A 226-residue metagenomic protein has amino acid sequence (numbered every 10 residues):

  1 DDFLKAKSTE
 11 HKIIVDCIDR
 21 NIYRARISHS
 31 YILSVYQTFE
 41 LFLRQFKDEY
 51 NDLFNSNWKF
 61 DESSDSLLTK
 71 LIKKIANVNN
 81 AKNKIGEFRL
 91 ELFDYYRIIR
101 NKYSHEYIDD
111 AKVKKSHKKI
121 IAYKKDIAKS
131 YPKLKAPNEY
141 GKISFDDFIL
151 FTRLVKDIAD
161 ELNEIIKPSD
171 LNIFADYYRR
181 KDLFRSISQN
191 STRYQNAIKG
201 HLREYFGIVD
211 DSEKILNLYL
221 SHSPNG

Functional and structural regions predicted by a protein language model:
D1-H29: Charged alpha-helical initiation segments
K7, D61-S66, E204-I208: A broad, low-specificity signal for short, low-complexity segments enriched in glycine/proline and polar/charged
I22, R26, S30-F42, L154: Solvent-exposed aromatic/hydrophobic patches embedded in short alpha-helical segments
S28-Y31, F88, A197, D211: Alpha-helical protein-protein interaction elements
L33, Q37-F145, I149: Flexible secondary-structure boundary motifs
A128-G226: Polyanionic, low-complexity intrinsically disordered segments
